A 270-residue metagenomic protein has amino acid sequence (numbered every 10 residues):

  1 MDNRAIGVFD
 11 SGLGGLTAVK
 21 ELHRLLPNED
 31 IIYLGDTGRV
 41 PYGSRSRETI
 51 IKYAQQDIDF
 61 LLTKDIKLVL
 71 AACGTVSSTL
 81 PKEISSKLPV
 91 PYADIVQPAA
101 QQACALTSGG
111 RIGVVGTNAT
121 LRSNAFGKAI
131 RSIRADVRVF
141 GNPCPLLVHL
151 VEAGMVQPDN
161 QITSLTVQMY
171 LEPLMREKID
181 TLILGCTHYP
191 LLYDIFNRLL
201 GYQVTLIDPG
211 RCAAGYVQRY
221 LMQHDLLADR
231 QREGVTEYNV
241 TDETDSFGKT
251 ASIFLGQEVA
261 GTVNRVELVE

Functional and structural regions predicted by a protein language model:
M1-E270: Non-catalytic structural scaffold of enzyme domains
